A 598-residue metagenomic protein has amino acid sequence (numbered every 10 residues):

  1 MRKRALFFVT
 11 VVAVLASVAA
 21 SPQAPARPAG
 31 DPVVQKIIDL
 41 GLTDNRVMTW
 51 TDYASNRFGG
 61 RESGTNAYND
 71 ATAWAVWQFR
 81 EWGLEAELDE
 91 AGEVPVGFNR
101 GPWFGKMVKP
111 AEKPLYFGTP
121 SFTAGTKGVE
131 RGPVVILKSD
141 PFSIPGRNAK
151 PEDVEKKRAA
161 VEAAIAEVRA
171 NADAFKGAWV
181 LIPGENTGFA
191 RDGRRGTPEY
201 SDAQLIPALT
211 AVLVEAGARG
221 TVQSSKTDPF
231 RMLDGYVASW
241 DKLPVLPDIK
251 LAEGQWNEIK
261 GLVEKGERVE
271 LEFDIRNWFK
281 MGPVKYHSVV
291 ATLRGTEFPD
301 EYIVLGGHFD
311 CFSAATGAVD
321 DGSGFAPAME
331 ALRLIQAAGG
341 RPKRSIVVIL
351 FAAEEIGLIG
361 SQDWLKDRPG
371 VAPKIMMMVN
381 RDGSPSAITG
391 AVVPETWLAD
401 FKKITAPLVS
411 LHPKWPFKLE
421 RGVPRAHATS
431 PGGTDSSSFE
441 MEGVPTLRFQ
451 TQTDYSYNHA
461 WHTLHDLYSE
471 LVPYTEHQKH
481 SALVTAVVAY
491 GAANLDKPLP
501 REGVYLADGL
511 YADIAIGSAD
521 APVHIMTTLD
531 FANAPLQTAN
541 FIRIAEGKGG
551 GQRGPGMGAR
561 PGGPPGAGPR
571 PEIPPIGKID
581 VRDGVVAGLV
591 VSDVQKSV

Functional and structural regions predicted by a protein language model:
F8-S17: Bacterial N-terminal signal peptides
A24-A26, G30-V33, D52, N56-W179 (+2 more regions): Noncatalytic luminal/extracellular "stalk/propeptide" segments of secretory-pathway proteins
A26-T65, A91, P102, L233-W240 (+4 more regions): N-terminal capping segment at the start of a domain
D31-V33, P110-A172, A238-A318, E330-R333 (+2 more regions): Soluble metallo-hydrolase cores and metallopeptidase-like ectodomains found primarily in the secretory/periplasmic
D44-F58, E62-Y68, V76-A86, N99 (+6 more regions): Catalytic-core environment of secreted peptidases
K109-P114, K127, N148-R158, W256 (+4 more regions): Metal-dependent peptidase/peptidase-like ectodomains
R333, A337, S456-D508: His/Asp/Glu-rich mid-to-C-terminal helical/loop segments that flank catalytic regions of hydrolases
L506-G558, G562-V598: Cyclophilin-like peptidyl-prolyl cis-trans isomerases
